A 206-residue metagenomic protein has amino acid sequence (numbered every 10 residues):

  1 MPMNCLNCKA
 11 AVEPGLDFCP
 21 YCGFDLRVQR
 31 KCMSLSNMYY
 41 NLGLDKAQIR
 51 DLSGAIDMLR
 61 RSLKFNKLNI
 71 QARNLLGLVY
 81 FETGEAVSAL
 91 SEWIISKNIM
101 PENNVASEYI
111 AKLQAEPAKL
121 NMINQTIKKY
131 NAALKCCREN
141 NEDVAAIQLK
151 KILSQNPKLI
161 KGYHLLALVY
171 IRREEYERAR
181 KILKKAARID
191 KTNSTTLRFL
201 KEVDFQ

Functional and structural regions predicted by a protein language model:
F24-M38, L113-K128: TPR-adjacent "capping" and linker segments in tetratricopeptide-repeat scaffold/adaptor proteins
M33-N37, I70-Q71, N104-V105, T126 (+2 more regions): Helix-start (N-cap) detector for alpha-helical repeat units in TPR-like alpha-solenoids, especially tetratricopeptide
Q48-I49, E82-T83, I99, A115-K119 (+3 more regions): Register position in tetratricopeptide repeats
S62, I95-S96, I152, K185-A186: Canonical positions in the second alpha-helix
